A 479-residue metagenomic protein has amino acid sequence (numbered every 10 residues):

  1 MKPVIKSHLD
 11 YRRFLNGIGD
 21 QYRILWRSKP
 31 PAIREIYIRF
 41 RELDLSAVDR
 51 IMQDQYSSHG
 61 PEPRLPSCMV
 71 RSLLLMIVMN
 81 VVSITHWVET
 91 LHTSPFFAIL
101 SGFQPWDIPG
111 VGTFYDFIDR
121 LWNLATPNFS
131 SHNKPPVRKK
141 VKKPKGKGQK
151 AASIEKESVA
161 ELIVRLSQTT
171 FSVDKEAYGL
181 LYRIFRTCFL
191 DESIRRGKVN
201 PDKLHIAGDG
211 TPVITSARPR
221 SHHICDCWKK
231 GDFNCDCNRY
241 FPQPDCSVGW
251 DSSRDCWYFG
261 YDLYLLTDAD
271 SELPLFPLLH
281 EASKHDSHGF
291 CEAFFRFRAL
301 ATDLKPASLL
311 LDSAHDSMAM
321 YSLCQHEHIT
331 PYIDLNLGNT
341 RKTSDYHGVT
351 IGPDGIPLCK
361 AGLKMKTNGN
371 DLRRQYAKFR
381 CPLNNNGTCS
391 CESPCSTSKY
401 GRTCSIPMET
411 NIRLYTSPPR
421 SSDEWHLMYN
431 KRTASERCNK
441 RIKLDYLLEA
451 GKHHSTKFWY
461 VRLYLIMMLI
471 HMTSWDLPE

Functional and structural regions predicted by a protein language model:
M1-L45, D49-R50, E479: Charged, often Cys/His-bearing segments associated with DNA-binding zinc-finger transcription factors
P30-L75, M79, W459: Basic, short loop/linker segments at the boundary and entry of helix-turn-helix/winged-helix-like folds
V78, T93, N123, H326 (+4 more regions): Short, well-ordered loop/turn and helix-capping segments at boundaries between secondary-structure elements and domains
I84-G102, K134-P135: DNA-recognition alpha helix
S101-W122: Major-groove recognition helix of helix-turn-helix-like DNA-binding domains
D116, W122-S308, S313-H326, D334: Polybasic low-complexity intrinsically disordered regions
L323-N439: Helix-centered, glycine/charged polyanion-binding patches within enzymatic domains that contact phosphate-containing
W425-E479: Basic, amphipathic alpha-helical segments enriched in Lys/Arg and hydrophobic/aromatic residues
